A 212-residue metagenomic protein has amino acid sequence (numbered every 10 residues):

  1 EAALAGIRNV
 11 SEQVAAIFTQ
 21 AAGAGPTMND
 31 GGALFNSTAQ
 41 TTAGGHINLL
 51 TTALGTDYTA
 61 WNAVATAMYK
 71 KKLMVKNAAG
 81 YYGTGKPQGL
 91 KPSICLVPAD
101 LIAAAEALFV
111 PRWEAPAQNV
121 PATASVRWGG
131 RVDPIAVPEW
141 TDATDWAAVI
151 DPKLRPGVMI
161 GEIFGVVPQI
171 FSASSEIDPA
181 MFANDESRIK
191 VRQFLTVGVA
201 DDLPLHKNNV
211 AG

Functional and structural regions predicted by a protein language model:
E1-M74: Alpha-helical scaffold segments that mediate packing/assembly in large oligomeric complexes
T42-A78, K91-I94, A99-G212: Sequence/fold signature of self-assembling virion shell proteins
G83-P92: Short gly/pro-enriched beta-turn/loop segments at secondary-structure junctions
